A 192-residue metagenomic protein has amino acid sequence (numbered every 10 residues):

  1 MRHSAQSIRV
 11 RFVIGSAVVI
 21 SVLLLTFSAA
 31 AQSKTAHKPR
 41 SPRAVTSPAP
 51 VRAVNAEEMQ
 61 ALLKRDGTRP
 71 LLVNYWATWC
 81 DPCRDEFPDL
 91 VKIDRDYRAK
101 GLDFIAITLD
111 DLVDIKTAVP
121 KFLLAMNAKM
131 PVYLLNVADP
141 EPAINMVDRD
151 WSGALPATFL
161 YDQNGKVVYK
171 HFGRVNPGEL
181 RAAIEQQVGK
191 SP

Functional and structural regions predicted by a protein language model:
M1-A53, P192: N-terminal targeting signals for export/organelle localization
P50-L71, D94: A short beta-strand-turn-helix
K64-T68, D85, K92-A99, L124 (+2 more regions): Sec-exported extracytoplasmic/periplasmic mature domains
R69-L71, W76-W79, A154: Short pre-active-site segment immediately N-terminal to redox-active cysteine/selenocysteine motifs in thiol-based
V73, I105-I107, Y133: Rossmann-like NAD(H)/NADP(H) cofactor-binding core
T78-D85, A157: C-type cytochrome heme c attachment motif
D85-N127, A138-N145: Structural microenvironment flanking redox-active thiols in thiol-disulfide oxidoreductases
M126-A128, L135-A183: Thiol/disulfide oxidoreductase modules built on the thioredoxin-like
